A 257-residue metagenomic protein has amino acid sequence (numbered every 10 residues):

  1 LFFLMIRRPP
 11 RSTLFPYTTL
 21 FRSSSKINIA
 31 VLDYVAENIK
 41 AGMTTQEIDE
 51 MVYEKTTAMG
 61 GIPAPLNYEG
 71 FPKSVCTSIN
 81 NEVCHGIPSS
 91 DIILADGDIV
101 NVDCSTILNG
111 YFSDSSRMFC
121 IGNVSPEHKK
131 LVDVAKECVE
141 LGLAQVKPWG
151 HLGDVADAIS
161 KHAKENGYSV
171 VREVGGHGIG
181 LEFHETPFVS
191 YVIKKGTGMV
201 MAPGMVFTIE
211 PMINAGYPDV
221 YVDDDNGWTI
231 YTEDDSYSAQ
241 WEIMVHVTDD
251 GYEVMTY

Functional and structural regions predicted by a protein language model:
M5-L20: Short, small-residue-biased leader/transition segments that mark boundaries at the very start of proteins
P16-T18, R22-Y257: Active-site neighborhoods and metal-handling regions in enzymes and metal-associated proteins
